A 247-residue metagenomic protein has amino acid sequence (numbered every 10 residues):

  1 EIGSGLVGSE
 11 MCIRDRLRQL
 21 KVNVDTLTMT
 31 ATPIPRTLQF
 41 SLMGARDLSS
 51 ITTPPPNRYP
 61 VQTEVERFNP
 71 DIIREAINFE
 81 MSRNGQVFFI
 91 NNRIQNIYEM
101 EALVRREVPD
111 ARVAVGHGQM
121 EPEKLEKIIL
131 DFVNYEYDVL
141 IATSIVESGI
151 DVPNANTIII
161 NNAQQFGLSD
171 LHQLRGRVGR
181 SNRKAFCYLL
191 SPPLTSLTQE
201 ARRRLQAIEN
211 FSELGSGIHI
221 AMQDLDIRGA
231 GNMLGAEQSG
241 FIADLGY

Functional and structural regions predicted by a protein language model:
E1-G8: Single conserved hydrophobic/aromatic residue that forms the stacking wall/gate of nucleotide- or nucleobase-binding
I2, R14, L125: Acidic, amphipathic alpha-helical patches
S9, I13-N84: Post-DEXD/H (motif II) to motif III coupling segment of the RecA-like Helicase ATP-binding lobe
S9, T28, P70-F88, N92 (+1 more regions): C-terminal helicase module of SF1/SF2 nucleic-acid helicases/translocases
